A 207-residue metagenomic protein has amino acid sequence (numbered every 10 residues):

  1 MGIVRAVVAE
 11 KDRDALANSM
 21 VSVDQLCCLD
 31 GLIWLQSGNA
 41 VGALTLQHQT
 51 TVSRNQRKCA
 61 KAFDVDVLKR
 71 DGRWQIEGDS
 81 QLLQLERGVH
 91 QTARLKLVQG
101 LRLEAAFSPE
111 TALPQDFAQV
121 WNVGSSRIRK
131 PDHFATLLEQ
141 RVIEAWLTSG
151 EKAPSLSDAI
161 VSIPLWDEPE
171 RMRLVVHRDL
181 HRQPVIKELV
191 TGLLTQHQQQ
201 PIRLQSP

Functional and structural regions predicted by a protein language model:
M1-S126, Q199-P207: N-terminal hydrophobic or amphipathic helices and topogenic motifs
N55-Q56, K130-P131, L147-A153: Beta->alpha turn/N-cap motifs
D64-D66, P154-R173: Ligand-binding "clamshell"
L103-P109, T148-E151, V176-L180: Structural motif
L113-K130, E139, R182, I186-K187: Intrinsically disordered, low-complexity regulatory regions of eukaryotic nuclear gene-regulatory proteins
P131-W146: Short helices/loops that flank or line small-molecule/ion binding pockets
E170-V185: A bilobed periplasmic-binding-protein/Venus flytrap-type ligand-binding module shared by bacterial periplasmic
V185-I202: Bilobed periplasmic-binding protein/Venus flytrap-like ligand-binding cleft at the lobe interface of extracytoplasmic
